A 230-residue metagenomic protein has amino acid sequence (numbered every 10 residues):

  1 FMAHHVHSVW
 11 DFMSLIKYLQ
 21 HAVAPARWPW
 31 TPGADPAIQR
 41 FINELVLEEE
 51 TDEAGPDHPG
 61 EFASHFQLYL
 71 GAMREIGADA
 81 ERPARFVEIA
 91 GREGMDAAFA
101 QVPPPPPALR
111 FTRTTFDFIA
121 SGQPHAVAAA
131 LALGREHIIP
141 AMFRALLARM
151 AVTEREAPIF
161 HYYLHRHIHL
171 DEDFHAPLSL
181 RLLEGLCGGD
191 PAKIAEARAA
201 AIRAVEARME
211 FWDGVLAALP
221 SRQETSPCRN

Functional and structural regions predicted by a protein language model:
F1-C228: Non-heme di-metal
